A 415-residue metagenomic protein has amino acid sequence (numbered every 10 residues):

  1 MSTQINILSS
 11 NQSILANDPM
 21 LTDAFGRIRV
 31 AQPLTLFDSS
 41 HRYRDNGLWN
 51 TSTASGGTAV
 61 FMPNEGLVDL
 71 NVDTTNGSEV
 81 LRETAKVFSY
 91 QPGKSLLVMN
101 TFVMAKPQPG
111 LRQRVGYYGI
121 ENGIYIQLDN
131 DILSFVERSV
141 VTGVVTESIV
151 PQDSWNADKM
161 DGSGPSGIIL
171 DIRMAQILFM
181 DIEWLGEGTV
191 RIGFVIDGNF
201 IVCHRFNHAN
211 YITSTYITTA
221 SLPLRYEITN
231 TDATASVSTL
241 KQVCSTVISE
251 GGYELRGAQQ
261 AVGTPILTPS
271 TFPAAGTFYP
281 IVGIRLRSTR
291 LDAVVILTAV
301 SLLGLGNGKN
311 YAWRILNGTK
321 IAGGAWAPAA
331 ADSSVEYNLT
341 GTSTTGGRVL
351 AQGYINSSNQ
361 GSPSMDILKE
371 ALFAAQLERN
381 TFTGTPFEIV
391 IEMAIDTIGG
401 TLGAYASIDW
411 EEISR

Functional and structural regions predicted by a protein language model:
M1-D18, S414-R415: Short, intrinsically disordered N-terminal pre-domain segments
N11-V30, A209-G276, V282-G283, Y311-W313: Ligand-recognition surfaces built from glycine- and aromatic
L70-S148, R285-V295, L302-P328: Secretory/extracellular carbohydrate-interaction modules and structurally similar beta-sandwich "look-alikes"
Q108-D131, N199-V202, T385-P386, A394-R415: C-terminal interaction-tip segments
R114-A175, G347-S362, I367: Glycine-aromatic-enriched beta-strand/loop faces of beta-sandwich-type recognition domains, especially lectin-like
R173-T189, V195-D197: Localized edge beta-strand/strand-to-loop motifs within extracellular or lumenal beta-rich domains
Y216-N230, T298-V300, L377-G400: Noncatalytic modules at the cell exterior or secretory-pathway interfaces, chiefly beta-strand-rich lectin/adhesion
L316-L372: Terminal beta-strand-rich extracellular "head" domains that mediate receptor/glycan or other ligand binding
